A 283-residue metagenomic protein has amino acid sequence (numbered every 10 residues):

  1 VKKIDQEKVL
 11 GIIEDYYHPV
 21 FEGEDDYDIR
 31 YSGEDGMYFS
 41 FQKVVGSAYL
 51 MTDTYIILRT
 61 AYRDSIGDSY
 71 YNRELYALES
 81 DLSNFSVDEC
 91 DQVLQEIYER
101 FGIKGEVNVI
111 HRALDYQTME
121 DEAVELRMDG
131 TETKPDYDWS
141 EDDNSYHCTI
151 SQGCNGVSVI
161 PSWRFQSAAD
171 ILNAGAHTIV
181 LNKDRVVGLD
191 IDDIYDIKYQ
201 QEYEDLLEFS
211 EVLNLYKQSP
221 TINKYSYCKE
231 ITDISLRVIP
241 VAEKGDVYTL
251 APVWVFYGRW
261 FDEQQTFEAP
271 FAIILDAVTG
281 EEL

Functional and structural regions predicted by a protein language model:
V1-Q166: Preferential activation on post-signal-peptide N-terminal prodomains/segments of secreted or lumenal proteins
I4, F85, Q201-L207, L275: Short coil/turn linker and secondary-structure boundary residues
A48-M51, Y55-D64, I160-G188, Q265-L283: A short, surface-exposed beta-strand/turn
L82-F85, T249-P252, E268-F271: Glycine-rich, flexible loop segments associated with nucleotide phosphate handling
V93-Q264: Segments that shape or occlude catalytic/ligand-binding pockets
